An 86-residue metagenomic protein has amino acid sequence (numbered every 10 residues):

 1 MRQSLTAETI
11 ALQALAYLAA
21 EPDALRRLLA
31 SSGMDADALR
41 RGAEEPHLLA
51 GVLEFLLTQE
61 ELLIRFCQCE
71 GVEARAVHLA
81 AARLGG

Functional and structural regions predicted by a protein language model:
M1-G86: Metal- and O2-centered redox machinery and metal/ROS homeostasis
